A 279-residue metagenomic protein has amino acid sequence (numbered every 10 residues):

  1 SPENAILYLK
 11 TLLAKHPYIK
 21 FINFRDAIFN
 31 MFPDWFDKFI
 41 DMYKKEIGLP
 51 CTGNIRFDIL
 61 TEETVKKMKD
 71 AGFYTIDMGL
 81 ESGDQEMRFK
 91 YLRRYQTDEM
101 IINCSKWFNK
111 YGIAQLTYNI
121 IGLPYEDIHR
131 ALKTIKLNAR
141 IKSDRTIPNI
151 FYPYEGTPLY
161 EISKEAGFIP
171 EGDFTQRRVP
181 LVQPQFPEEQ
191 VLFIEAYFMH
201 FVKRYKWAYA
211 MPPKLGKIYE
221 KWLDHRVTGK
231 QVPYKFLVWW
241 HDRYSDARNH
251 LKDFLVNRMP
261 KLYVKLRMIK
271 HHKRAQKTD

Functional and structural regions predicted by a protein language model:
S1-Y118, K136: Radical SAM [4Fe-4S] cluster-binding motif and immediate context
F36, A131, Y160-E161: Histidine/acidic-residue-rich catalytic or RNA/ligand-binding cores of hydrolases and nuclease-related proteins
R56, G83-L92, S105-R130, N149-E155 (+1 more regions): Conserved strand-turn element in the central/C-terminal portion of the radical SAM core barrel that lines
T64-K66, P124-R140: Catalytic cores of alpha/beta
P158, T175-D279: Radical SAM enzyme core and accessory elements
P158-G172: Aromatic- and acidic-residue-enriched segments that line the glycan-binding/catalytic groove of carbohydrate-active
